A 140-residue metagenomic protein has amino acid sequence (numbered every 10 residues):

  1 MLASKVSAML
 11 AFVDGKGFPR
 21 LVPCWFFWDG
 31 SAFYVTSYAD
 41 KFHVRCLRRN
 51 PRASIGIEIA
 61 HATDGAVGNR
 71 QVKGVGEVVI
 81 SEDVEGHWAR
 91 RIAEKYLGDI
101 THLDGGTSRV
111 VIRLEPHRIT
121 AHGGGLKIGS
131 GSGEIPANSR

Functional and structural regions predicted by a protein language model:
L2-A3, R48-R49, A93: Alpha-helix boundary recognition
K5-A39, I55-E58: Short beta-strand segments
V6, V22, P51, V72-G74 (+1 more regions): Residues that flank catalytic or metal-binding motifs in active/ligand-binding sites
D14, I57-A60, I100-T107: A short, aromatic/hydrophobic, helix- or strand-capping loop or linear motif that either lines the entrance/gate
W25-F27, R48, R113: Well-ordered beta-strand positions
V35-S37, K41-N69: Helix-adjacent hinge/juxtasegments
A66-R140: Charged, gly/pro-rich active-site loop segments
